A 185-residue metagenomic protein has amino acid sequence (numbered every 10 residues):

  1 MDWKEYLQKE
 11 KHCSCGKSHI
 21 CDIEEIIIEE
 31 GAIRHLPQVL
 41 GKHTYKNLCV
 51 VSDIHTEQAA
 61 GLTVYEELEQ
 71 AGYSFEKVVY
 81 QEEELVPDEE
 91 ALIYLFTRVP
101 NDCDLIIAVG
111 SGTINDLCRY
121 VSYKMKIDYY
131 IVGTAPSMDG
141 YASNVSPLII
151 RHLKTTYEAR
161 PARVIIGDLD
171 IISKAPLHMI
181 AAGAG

Functional and structural regions predicted by a protein language model:
M1-L105, A181-G185: ATP/NTP phosphate-donor binding region
I33, I114-D116, S137, N144: Short, electropositive, low-hydrophobicity segments enriched in small/polar residues
V51-S52, G110, G167: Short beta-strand/turn micro-motifs composed of small residues that flank or help shape donor/cofactor-binding pockets
E57, V79-E84, V109, M138 (+1 more regions): Short C-terminal domain-edge/linker segments immediately following a structured domain
A59-A60, D116, A175: Residues that form or flank phosphate/diphosphate-binding pockets in enzymes that use nucleotide phosphates
V99-A135: A short, small-residue-rich loop immediately preceding and capping a beta-strand
K124-G185: A glycine/threonine-rich phosphate-anchoring loop and its flanking beta-alpha core in nucleotide/phosphate-binding
